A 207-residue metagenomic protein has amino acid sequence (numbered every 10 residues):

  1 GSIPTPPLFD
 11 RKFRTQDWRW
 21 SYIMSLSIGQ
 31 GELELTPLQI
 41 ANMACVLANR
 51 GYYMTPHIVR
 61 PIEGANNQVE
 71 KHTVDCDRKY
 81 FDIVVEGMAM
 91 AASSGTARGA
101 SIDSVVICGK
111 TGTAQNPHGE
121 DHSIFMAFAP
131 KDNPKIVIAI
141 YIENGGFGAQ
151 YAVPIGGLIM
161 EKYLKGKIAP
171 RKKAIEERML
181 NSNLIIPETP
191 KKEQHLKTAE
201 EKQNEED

Functional and structural regions predicted by a protein language model:
G1-G148, P190-D207: Beta-lactam-recognizing serine transpeptidase/beta-lactamase-like catalytic domain environment
A65-T73, V153-D207: Short, gly/Ser/Thr-rich active-site loops of penicillin-recognizing serine hydrolases
